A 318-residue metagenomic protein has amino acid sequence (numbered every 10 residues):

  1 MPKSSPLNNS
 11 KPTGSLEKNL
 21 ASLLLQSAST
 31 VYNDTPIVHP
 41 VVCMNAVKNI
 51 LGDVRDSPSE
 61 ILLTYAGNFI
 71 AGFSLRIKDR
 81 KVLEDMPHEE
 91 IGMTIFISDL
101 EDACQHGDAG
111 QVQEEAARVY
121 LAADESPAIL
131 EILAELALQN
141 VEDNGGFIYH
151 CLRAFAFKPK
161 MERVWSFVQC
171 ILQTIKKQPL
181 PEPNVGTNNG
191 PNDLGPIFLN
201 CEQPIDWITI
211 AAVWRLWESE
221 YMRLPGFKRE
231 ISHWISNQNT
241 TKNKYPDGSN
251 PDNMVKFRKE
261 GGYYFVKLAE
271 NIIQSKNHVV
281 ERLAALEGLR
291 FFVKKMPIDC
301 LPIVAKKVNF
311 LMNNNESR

Functional and structural regions predicted by a protein language model:
M1-R318: Mature, well-folded catalytic/scaffold domains that follow N-terminal targeting or propeptide regions
